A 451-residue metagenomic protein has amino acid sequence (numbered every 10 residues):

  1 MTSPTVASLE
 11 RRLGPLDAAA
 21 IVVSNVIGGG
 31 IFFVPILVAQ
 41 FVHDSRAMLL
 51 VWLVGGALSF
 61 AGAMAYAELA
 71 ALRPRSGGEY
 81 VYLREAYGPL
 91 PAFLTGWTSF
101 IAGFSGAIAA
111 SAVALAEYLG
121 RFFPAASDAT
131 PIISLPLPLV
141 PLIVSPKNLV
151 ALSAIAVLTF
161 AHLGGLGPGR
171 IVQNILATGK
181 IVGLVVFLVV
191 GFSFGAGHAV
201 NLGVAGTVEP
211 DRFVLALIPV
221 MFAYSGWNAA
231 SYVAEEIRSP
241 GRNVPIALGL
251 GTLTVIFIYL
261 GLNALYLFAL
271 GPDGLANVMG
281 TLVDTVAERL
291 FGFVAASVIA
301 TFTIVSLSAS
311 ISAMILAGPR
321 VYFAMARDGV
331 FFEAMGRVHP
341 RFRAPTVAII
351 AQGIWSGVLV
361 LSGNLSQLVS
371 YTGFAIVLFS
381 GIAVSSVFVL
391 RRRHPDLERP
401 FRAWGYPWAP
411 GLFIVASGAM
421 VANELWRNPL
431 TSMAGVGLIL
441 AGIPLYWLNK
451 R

Functional and structural regions predicted by a protein language model:
M1-I36, Q40-R46, L53, S59-M64 (+7 more regions): Membrane-interface "cap" regions at the ends of multi-pass membrane proteins
P4-L9, S45-W52, S127-N148, N174-T301 (+1 more regions): Helix-loop-helix junctions that connect adjacent transmembrane segments in multi-pass membrane transporters
I31-P35, A161-G167, A196, V294-A295 (+3 more regions): Transmembrane helix-loop junctions in multi-pass membrane proteins
L37-A39, W52, F60-I155, F160-L163 (+4 more regions): Hydrophobic transmembrane alpha-helices that form the core helical bundles of multi-pass secondary transporters
V81-L83, G88, G120-I132, A247-I315 (+2 more regions): TM-loop-TM module centered on a large, flexible mid-protein loop between adjacent transmembrane helices in multi-pass
W97-F100, T159-F160, L188, N263-L265 (+5 more regions): Alpha-helical transmembrane segments of multipass membrane proteins
P146, A334-T346, S380-T431: C-terminal membrane-solvent junction of multi-pass transporters and transport-like membrane proteins
G195, S370-Y371, A375, G405-R451: A generic transmembrane alpha-helix motif of multi-pass inner-membrane proteins
